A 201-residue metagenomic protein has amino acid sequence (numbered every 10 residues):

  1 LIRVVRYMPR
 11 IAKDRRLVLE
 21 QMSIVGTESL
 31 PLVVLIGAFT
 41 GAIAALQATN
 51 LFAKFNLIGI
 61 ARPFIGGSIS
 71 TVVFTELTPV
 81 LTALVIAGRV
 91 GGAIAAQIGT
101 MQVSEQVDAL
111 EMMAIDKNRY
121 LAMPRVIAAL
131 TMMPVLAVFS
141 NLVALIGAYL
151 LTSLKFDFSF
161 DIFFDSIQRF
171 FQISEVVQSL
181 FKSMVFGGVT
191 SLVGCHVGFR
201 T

Functional and structural regions predicted by a protein language model:
L1-V18, T201: Short, membrane-interfacial amphipathic segments enriched in basic
R10-L35: Membrane-interface helix starts
P31-V34, L81-T82, V176-M184: Hydrophobic alpha-helical transmembrane segments
L32-T49: Hydrophobic alpha-helical transmembrane segments of multi-pass membrane transport/permease proteins
Q47-F74, L142-M184, L192-T201: Membrane-interfacial helix-loop-helix connectors in multipass membrane proteins
F74-G91: Long, hydrophobic alpha-helical segments
I98-M123: Short cytoplasmic-facing helical segments at TM-TM junctions of multi-pass membrane proteins
K117-A137: Start (N-cap) of specific transmembrane helices in multi-pass transporter permeases
